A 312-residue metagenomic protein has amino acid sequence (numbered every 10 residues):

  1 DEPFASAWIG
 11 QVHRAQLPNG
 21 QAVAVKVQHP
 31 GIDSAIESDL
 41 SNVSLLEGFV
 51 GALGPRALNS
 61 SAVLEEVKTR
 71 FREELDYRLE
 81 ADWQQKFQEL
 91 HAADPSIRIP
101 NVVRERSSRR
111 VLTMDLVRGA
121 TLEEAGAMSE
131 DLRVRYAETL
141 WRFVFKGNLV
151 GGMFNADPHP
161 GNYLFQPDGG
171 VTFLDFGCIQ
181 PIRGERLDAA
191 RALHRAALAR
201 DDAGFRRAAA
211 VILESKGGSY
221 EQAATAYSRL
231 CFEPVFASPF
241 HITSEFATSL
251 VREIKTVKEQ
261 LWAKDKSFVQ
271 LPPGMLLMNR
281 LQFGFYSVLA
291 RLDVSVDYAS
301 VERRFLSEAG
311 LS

Functional and structural regions predicted by a protein language model:
D1-S312: Conserved catalytic cores of large enzyme domains
